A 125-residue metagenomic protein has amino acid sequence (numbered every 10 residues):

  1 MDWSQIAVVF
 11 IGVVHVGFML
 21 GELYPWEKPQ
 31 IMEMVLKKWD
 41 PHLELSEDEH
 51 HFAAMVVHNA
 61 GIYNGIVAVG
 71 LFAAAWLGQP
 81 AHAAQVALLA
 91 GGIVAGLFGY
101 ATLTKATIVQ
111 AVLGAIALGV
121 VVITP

Functional and structural regions predicted by a protein language model:
D2, L45-H58, W76-A83, A101-T104: Juxtamembrane loop-transmembrane helix junctions in multi-pass integral membrane proteins, especially the extracellular
D2-K28: N-terminal signal-anchor transmembrane alpha helix
I11, G61-F72, Q110-G114: Core segments of transmembrane alpha-helices that mediate helix-helix packing or line hydrophobic substrate/ligand
V14-F18, V67, A95, A117: Alpha-helical transmembrane segments of multipass membrane proteins
G21-H58: Interfacial loop at the N-terminal end of multi-pass membrane proteins
K38-E44, G61-V69, V86, G91: Hydrophobic, membrane-facing alpha-helical anchors
F72-V112, G119-P125: Transmembrane helix-loop-helix
